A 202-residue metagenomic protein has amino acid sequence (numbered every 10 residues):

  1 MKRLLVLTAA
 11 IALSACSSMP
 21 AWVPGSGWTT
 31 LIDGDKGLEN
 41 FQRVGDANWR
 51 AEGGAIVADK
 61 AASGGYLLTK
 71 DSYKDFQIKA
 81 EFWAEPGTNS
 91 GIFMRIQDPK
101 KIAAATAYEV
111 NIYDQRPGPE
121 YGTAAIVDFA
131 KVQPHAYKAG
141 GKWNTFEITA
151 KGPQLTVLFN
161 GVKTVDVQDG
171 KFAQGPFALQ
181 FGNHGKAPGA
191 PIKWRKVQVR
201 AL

Functional and structural regions predicted by a protein language model:
L4-L13: Sec-dependent N-terminal signal peptides
C16-L202: Carbohydrate-interacting regions of secretory-pathway proteins
